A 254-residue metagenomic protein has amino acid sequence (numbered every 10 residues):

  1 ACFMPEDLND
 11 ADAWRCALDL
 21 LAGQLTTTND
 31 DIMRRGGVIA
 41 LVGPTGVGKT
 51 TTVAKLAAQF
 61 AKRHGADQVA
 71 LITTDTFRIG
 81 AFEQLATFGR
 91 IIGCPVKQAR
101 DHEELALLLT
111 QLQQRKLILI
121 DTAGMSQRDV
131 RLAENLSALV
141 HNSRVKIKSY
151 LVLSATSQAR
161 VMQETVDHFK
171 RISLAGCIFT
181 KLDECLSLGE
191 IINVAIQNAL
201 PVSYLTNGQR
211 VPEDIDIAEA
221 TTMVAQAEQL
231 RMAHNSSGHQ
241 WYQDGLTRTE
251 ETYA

Functional and structural regions predicted by a protein language model:
A1-V69, T73-T76, T87-D101, A106: Primarily NTPase-proximal linker/entry elements flanking Walker-type ATP/GTP-binding cores
T50, D75, L85, D121 (+3 more regions): Residue-level signature of catalytic and energy-coupling elements of molecular machines, predominantly ATP/GTP-dependent
K62-H64, G89-I92, T110-R115, H141-K146 (+1 more regions): Conserved catalytic network of the ASCE P-loop NTPase/AAA+ motor domain
Q68-A70, V145-L153, K170-C185, G189-P212: Conserved beta-strand/loop subsegment of P-loop NTPase cores
T76-I79, E103-E104, G124-Q127, A155-A159 (+2 more regions): Conserved nucleotide-binding/hydrolysis micro-motifs of P-loop NTPases
A81-F82, Q127-N135, V161-Q163, L188-E190: Conserved ATPase-coupling elements of RecA-like P-loop NTPase cores
T110-I120, R131-T156: Inter-motif core of Ras-like GTPase G domains
A175, N193-A254: NTP-binding/hydrolysis catalytic cores, primarily Walker-type P-loop NTPases
